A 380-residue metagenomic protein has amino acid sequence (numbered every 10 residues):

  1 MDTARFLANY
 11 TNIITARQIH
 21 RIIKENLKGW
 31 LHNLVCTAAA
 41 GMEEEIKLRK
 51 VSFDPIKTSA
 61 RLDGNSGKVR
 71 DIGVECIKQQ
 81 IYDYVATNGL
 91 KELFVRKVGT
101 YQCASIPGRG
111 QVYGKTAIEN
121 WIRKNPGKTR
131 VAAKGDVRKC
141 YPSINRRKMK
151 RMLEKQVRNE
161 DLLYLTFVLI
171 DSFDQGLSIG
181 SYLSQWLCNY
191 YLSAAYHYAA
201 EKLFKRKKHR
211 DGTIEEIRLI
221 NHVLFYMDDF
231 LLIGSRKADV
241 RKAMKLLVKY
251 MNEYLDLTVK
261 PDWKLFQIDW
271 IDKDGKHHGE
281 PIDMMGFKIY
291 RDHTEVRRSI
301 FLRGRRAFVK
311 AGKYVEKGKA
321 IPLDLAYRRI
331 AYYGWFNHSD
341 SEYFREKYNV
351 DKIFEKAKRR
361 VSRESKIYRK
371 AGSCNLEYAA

Functional and structural regions predicted by a protein language model:
M1-K47, G372-A380: Non-catalytic, polymerase-adjacent accessory regions of viral genome-replication enzymes
A38-L48, V240-L255, G304: Inter-domain linker/hinge segments that demarcate the starts of reverse transcriptase and RNase H-type modules
R49, N120-M227, L231-K249, Q267 (+3 more regions): Conserved polymerase palm-domain catalytic core
D54-I81, K97-R109, L169-Y190, E215: Short, conserved non-catalytic motifs in the polymerase core
E75, Q80, Y84, S172 (+5 more regions): Right-hand nucleic-acid polymerase module
D83-N145: Active-site-proximal segment of RNA-dependent polymerases
A104-G114, V223, L231, K264-D274: Beta-rich nucleic-acid/ligand-interaction surfaces
